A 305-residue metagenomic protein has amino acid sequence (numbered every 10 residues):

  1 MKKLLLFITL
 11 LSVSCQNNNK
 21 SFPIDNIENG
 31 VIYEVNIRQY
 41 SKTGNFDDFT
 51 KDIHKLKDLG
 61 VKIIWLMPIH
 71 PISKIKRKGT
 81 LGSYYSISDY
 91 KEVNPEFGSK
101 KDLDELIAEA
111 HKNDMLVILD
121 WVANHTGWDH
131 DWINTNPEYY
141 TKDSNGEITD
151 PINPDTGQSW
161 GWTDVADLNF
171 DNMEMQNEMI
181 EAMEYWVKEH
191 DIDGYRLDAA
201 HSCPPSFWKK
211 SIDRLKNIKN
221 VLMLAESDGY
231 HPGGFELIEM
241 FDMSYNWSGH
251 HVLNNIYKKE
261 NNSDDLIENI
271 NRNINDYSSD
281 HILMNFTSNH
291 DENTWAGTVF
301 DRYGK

Functional and structural regions predicted by a protein language model:
K3-V13: Sec-dependent N-terminal signal peptides
Q16-N17: Bacterial signal peptide processing site
K20-I63, P68-H190, S211-N217, P232-G233: Substrate-binding/active-site clefts of carbohydrate-active enzymes
V31-Y33, I64-L66, V117-L119, Y195 (+3 more regions): Hydrophobic faces of well-ordered beta-strands that scaffold small-molecule active sites in alpha/beta enzyme cores
R38-Y40, I69, V122-N124, A200-S202 (+3 more regions): Active-site beta-loop-alpha junctions enriched in small/polar residues
E181-E184, K188, D198-L283: Active-site-proximal helices and loops of the catalytic beta/alpha 8
D193-A200, T298: Phosphate-binding beta-loop-alpha motif at adenosine-nucleotide cofactor sites
N271-K305: Active-site-proximal substrate-binding groove within the catalytic cores of carbohydrate-active enzymes
